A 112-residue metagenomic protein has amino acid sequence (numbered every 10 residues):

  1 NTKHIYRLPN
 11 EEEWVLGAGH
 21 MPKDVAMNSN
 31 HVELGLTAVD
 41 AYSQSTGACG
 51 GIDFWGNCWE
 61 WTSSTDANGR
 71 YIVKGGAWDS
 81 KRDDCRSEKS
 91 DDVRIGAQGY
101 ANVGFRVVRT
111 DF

Functional and structural regions predicted by a protein language model:
N1-V93, A101: Functional-site microenvironments in short loops/helix caps that host divalent-cation chemistry
A101-F112: Short, structured beta-strand segments at or near domain termini in extracellular proteins/domains
